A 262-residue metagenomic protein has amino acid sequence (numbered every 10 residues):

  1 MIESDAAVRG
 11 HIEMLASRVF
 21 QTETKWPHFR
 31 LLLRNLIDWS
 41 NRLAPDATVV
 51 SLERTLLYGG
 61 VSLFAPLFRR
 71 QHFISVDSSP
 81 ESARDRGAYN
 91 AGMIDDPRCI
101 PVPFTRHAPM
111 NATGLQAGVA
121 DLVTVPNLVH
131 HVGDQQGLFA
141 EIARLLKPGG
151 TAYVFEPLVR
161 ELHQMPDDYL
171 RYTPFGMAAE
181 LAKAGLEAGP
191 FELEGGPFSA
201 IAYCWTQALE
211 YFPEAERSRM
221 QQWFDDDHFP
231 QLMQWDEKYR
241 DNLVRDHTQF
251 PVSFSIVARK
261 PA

Functional and structural regions predicted by a protein language model:
M1-P45: Class I SAM-dependent methyltransferase Rossmann-like catalytic core, especially the SAM/SAH-binding loop
T48-A112: Class I SAM-dependent methyltransferase SAM/SAH-binding core
T124: A conserved beta-strand element that flanks and buttresses the S-adenosyl-L-methionine
Q136-P148: A short glycine-rich, Lys/Arg-flanked "PGG" loop and its adjoining helix->strand segment in the class I
G150-E156: Conserved beta-strand signature within the Rossmann-like core of class I S-adenosyl-L-methionine
R160-E180, A200: Acceptor-substrate binding/catalytic loop of class I
L186-P197: Conserved S-adenosyl-L-methionine
S199-A262: A C-terminal cap/extension of S-adenosyl-L-methionine-dependent methyltransferases that defines the acceptor-substrate
